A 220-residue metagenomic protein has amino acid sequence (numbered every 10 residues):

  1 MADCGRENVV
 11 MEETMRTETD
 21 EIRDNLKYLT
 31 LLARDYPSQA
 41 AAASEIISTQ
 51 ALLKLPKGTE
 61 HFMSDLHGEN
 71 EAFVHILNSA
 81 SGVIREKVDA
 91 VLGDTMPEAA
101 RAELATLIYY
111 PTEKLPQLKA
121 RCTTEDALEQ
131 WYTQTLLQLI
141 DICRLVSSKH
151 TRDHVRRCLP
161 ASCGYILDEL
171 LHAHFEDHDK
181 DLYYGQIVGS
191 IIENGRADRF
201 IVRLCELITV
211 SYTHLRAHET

Functional and structural regions predicted by a protein language model:
E12-L52, H154-S190: Short glycine- and acidic-rich boundary segments immediately preceding or forming the N-terminal edge of structured
A41, T49-S148: N-terminal low-complexity, Ser/Thr- and acidic-residue-enriched intrinsically disordered segments
I46-K57, V202-Y212: A short acidic-Thr-Gly-centered motif at the start of a beta-strand
G58-S64, G189-I192, R196, R216: Conserved aromatic-histidine-acidic binding/catalytic patches
C122-R203: Low-complexity, highly charged intrinsically disordered N-terminal segments that act as targeting/localization
T213-T220: Conserved small/polar residues in nucleotide/adenosyl-binding loops
